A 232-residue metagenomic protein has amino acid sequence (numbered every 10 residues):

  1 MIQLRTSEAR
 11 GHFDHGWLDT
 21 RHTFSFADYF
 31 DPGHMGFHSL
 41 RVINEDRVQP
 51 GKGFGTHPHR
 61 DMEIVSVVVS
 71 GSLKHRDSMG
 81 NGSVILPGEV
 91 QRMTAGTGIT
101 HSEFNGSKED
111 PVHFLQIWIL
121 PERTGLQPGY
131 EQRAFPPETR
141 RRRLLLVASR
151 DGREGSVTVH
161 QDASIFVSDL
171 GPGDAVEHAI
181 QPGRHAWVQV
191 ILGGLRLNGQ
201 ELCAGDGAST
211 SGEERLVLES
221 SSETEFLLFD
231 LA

Functional and structural regions predicted by a protein language model:
M1-G55, S83-I85, F104-H113, W118-D162: A short, N-terminal "cap"/entry segment at the start of jelly-roll beta-barrel domains of the cupin/DSBH fold
I43-N44, V68, T94, W118-L120 (+1 more regions): Short beta-strand segments
E45, P50-G51, G88, G96 (+5 more regions): Tight coil/turn sites that cap or link beta-strands
G53-G55, S72-H75, Q91-R92, G96-F104 (+2 more regions): Histidine-centered metal-chelating micro-motifs
R60-G80, P87-V90, G171-P172, H178-G199 (+1 more regions): Glycine- and acidic-residue-biased ligand/ion/polar-headgroup-sensing regions
D77-T94, T139-R140, N198-S220: Short acidic-glycine-tyrosine-enriched beta hairpin
G80, A95-G125, S211-A232: Ligand-binding loop in jelly-roll beta-barrel domains
R150-I180: Strongly charged, low-complexity linkers/loops
